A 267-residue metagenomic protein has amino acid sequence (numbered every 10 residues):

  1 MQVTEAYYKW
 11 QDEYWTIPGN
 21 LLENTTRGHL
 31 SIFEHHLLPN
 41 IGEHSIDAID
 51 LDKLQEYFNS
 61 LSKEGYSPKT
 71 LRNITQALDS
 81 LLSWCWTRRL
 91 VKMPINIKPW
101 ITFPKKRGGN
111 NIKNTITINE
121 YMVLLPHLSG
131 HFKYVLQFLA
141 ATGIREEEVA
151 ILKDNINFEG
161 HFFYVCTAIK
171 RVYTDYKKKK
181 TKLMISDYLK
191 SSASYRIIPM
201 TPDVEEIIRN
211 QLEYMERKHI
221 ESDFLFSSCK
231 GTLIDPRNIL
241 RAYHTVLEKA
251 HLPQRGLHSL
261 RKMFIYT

Functional and structural regions predicted by a protein language model:
V3, L22-T25, H29, D50 (+9 more regions): Hydrophobic (often cysteine-bearing) scaffold residues that line and stabilize catalytic clefts of nucleotide/cofactor
V3-E34: Short, aromatic/basic-rich helix-turn unit that serves as a nucleic-acid recognition element
G28-H35, E56, Q76, S80 (+5 more regions): Generic recognition of well-ordered alpha-helical segments within structured catalytic/regulatory domains
I32, H36, H44-D52, E56 (+2 more regions): N-terminal DNA-binding recognition helix of tyrosine site-specific recombinases/integrases
P68, R72-I74, T87, V91-A150 (+2 more regions): Basic, Lys/Arg- and aromatic-enriched nucleic-acid-binding interface segment
M122-P126, I198, E213-F224, C229-L233 (+1 more regions): Short, basic (Lys/Arg/His-rich) helix/loop patches that form interaction surfaces in the mid-to-C-terminal regions
I151-E213: Conserved tyrosine-mediated DNA breakage-rejoining catalytic core shared by Y-recombinases
